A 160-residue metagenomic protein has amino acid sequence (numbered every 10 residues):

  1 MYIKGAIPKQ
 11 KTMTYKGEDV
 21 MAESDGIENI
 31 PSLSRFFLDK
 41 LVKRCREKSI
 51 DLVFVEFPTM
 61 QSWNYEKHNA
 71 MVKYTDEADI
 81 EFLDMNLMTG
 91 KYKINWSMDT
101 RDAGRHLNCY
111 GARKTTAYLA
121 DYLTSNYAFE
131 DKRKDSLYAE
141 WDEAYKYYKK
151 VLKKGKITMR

Functional and structural regions predicted by a protein language model:
M1-K48, K132-R160: Secreted/periplasmic serine-hydrolase-like ester/acetyl group-modifying domain
A22-D25, V53-F57, W96-R105: Short, local alpha-helical segments
I30-S32, P58-K67: Acidic-and-aromatic substrate-binding clefts and catalytic sites of carbohydrate-active enzymes
R46-V53, A78-E81: Loop/turn elements at helix/coil->beta-strand transitions in domains of secreted/extracellular proteins
E56-T59, N86-L87: Active-site proximal loops enriched in glycine and acidic residues that flank catalytic Cys/His/Asp and coordinate
K67-Y147, V151-R160: C-terminal regions of proteins
